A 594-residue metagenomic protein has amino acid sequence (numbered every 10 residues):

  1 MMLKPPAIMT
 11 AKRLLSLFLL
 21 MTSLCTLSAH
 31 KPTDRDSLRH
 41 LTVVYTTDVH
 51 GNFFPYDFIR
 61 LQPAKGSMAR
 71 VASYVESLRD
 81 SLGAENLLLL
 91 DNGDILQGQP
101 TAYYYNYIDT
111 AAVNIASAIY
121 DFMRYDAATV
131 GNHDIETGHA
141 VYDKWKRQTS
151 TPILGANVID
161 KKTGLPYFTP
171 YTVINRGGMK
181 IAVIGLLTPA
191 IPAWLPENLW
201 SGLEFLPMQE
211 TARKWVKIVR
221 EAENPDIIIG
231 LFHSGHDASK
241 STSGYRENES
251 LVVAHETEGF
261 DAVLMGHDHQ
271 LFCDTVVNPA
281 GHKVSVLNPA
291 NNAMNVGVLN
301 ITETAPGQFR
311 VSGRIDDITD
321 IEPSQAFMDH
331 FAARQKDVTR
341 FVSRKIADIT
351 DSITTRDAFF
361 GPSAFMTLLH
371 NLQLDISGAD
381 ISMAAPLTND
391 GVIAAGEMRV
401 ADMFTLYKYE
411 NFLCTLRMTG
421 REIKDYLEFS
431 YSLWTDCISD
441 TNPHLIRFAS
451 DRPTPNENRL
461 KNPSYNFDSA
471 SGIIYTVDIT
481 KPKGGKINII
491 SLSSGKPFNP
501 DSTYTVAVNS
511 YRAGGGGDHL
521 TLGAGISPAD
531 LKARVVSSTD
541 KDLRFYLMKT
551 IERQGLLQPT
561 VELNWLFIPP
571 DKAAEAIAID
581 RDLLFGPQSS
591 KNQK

Functional and structural regions predicted by a protein language model:
M1-S37: Bacterial Sec-dependent N-terminal signal peptides
H30-D320, F360-L372, S382, S432 (+1 more regions): Acidic, metal/ion-coordinating pockets
T33-T42, G51-L61, K65-S77, S117 (+4 more regions): Catalytic centers of hydrolytic enzymes
